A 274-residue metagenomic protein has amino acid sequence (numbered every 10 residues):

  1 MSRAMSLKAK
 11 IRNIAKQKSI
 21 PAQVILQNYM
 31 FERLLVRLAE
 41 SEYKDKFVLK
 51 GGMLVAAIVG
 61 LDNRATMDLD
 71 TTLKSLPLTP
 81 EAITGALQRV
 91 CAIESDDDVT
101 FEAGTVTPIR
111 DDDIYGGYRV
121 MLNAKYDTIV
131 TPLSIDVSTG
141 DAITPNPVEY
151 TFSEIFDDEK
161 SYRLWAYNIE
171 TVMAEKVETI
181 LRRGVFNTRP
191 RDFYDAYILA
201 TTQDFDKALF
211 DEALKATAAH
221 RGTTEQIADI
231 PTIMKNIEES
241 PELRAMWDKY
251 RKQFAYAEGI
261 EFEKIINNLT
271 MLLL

Functional and structural regions predicted by a protein language model:
M1-F47, A56-A65, L69-L274: Structured mid-to-C-terminal alpha-helical surface segments
